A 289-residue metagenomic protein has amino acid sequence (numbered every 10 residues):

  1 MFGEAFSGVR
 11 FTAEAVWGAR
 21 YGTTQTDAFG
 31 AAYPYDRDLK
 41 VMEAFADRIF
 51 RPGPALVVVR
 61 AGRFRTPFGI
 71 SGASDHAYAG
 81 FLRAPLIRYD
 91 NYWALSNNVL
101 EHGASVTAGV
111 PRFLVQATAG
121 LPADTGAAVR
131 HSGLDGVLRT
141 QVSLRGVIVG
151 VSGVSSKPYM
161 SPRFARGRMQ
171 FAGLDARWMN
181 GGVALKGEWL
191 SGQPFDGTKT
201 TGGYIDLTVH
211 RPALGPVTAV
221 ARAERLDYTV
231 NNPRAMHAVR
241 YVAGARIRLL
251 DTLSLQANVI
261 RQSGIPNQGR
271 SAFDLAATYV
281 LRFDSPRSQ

Functional and structural regions predicted by a protein language model:
M1-P122, S132-L134, T140-V149, D206-P212 (+1 more regions): Outer membrane beta-barrel
V16-D27, T66-F68, L86-Y89, G120-A127 (+5 more regions): Sequence/structural signature of outer-membrane beta-barrel proteins
A32-D38, A94-S96, A127-G133, R163-Q170 (+3 more regions): Replace "Gram-negative outer membrane beta-barrel proteins" with "bacterial and organellar outer membrane beta-barrel
P34, E43, V142, P194 (+3 more regions): Outer-membrane beta-barrel proteins and related beta-barrel translocases across Gram-negative bacteria
V41-A44, L100-A104, F113, L134-L138 (+6 more regions): Hydrophobic, lipid-facing positions within transmembrane beta-strands of outer-membrane proteins
V110-P111, V142-N231, Y279: Detector for outer-membrane/organellar transmembrane beta-barrel domains, recognizing the amphipathic beta-strand
L207, G269-Q289: Outer-membrane beta-barrel "beta-signal"
T208-Q256, I260: C-terminal hydrophobic structural anchor segments that stabilize assembly/packing rather than catalytic chemistry
